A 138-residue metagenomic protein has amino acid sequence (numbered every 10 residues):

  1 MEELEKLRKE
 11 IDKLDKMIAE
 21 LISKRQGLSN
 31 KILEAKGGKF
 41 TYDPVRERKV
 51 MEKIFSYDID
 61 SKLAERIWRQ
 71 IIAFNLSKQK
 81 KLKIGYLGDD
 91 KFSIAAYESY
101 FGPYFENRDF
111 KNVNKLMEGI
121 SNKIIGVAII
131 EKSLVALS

Functional and structural regions predicted by a protein language model:
M1-S138: Domain-level signature for soluble enzymes in the chorismate/prephenate branch of the shikimate pathway
